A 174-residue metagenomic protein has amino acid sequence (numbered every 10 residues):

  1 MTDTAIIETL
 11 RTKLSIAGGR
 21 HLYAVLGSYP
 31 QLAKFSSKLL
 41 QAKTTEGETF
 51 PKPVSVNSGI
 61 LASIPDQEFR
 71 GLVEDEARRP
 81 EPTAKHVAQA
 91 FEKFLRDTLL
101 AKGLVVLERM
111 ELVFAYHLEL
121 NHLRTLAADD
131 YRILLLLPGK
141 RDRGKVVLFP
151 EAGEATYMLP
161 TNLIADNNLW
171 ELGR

Functional and structural regions predicted by a protein language model:
M1-G47, L118: Glycine-rich P-loop/Walker A and Walker A-like loops and their local beta1-loop-alpha1 context in P-loop NTPases
R20-A24, K102-V106, R132-L134: Residue-level preference for the first positions of well-ordered beta-strands
L22-A24, F50-S55, T156, D166-E171: Conserved beta-strand scaffold positions in the cores of enzyme catalytic domains, especially in NTP/NDP-utilizing
S28-P30, G59-L61, L137-G144: Short beta-alpha junction loops
Q41-K52, T125-L134: Structural alpha-beta junctions
E48-G71: AAA+/P-loop NTPase substrate/partner-engagement loops
I64-V105, R109, Y116-T125: Conserved nucleotide-sensing/catalytic segment adjacent to the nucleotide-binding pocket in NTP-handling enzymes
M110-R174: Replace "adjacent to P-loop NTPase cores in ATP/GTP-dependent enzymes" with "adjacent to NTP-binding cores
